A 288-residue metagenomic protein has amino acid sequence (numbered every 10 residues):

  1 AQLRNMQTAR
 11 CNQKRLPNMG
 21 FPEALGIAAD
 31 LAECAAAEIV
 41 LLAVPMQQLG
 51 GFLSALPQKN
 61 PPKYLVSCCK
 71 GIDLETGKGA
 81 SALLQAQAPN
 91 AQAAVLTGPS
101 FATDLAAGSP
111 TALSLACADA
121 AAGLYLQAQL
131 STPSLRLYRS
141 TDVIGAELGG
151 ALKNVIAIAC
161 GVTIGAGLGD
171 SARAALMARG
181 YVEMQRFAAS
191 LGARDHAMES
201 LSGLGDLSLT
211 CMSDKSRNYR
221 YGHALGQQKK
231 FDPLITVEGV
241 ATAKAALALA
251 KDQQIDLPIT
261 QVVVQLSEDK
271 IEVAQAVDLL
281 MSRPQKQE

Functional and structural regions predicted by a protein language model:
A1-M19, G26-A29: NAD(P)+-binding Rossmann beta1-loop-alpha1 motif at the extreme N-terminus of oxidoreductases
T8, A36, D278, S282: Phosphate-coordinating loops and pocket residues in cytosolic domains that bind phosphorylated ligands
G20-P110, L126-A128: Rossmann-like NAD(P)(H) cofactor-binding subdomain of soluble oxidoreductases
A28-L31, A43-M46, G50, K59 (+17 more regions): Electropositive phosphate-/nucleotide-binding environments in soluble metabolic enzymes
K70-I72, T97-F101, D119, T141-G145 (+4 more regions): Glycine-rich beta-alpha junction loops
L83-A93, P110-A197: Internal alpha-helical scaffold of NAD(P)-dependent oxidoreductase catalytic cores
C160-G161, A189-E199, G203-E288: NAD(P)-dependent Rossmann-like dehydrogenase/reductase catalytic/cofactor-binding core
